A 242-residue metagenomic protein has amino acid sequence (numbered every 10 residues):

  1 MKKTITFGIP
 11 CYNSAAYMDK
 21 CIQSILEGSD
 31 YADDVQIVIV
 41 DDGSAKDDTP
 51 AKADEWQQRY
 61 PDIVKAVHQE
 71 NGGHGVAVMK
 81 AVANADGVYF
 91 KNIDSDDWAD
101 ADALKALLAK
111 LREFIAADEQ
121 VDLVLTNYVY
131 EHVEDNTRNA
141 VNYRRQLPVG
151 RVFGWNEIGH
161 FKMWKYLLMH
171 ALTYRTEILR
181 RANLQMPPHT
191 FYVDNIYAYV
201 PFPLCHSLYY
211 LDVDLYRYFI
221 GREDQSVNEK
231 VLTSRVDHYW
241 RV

Functional and structural regions predicted by a protein language model:
T4-T6, Q36, I196: Cell-envelope/extracellular polymer assembly enzymes that use nucleotide-activated donors
S14-G28: Short, well-formed alpha-helical segments that are part of the catalytic scaffolds of diverse glycosyltransferases
I22-Q23, P50-A51, M79, G87 (+1 more regions): Short alpha-helix within the catalytic core of nucleotide-sugar-dependent glycosyltransferases
I25, D42-S44, G72: Conserved short acidic donor-positioning loop in nucleotide-sugar-dependent glycosyltransferases
D41-A51, D94: A conserved acidic beta->alpha catalytic loop
Q69-A85: Glycine-rich, basic loop-to-helix element that forms the pyrophosphate-binding segment of sugar-nucleotide handling
H74, S95-L208, Y216, D224-T233: Donor-binding/catalytic cores of nucleotide-activated saccharide and glycerol-phosphate transferases/polymerases
F90: Short aromatic/hydrophobic "clamp" motif used to bind/position activated sugar donors
